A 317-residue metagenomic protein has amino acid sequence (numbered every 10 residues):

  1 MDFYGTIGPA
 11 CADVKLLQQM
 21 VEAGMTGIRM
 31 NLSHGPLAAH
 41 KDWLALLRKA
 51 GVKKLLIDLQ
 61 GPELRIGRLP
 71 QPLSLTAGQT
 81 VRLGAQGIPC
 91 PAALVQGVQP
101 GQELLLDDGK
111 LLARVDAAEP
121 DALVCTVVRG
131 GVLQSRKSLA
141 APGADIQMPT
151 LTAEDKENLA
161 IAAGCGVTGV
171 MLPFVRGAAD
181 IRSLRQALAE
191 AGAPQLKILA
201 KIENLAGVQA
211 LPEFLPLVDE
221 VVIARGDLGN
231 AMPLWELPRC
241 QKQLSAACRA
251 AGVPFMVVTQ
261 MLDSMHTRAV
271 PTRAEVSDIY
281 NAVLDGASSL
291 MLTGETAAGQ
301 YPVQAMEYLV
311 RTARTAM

Functional and structural regions predicted by a protein language model:
M1-M317: Non-catalytic helical/linker scaffolds that mediate oligomerization, partner binding, and domain coupling around large
